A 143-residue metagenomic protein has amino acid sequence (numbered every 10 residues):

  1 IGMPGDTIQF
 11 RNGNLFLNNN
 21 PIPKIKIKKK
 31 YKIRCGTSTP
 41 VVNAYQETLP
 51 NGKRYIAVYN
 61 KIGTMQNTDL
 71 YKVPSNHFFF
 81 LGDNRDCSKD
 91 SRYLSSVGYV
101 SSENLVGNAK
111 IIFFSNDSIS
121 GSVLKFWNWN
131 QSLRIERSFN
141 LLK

Functional and structural regions predicted by a protein language model:
I1-K143: Soluble "head" domains of membrane/secretory-pathway proteins
